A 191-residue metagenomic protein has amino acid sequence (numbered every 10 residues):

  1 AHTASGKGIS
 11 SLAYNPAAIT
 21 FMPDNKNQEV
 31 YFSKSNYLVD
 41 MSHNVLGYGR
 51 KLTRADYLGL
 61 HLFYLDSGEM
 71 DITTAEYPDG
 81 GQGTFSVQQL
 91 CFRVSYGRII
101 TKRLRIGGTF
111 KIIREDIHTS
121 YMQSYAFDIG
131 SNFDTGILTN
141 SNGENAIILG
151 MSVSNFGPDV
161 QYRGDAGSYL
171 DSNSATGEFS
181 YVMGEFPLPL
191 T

Functional and structural regions predicted by a protein language model:
A1-T20: Outer-membrane beta-barrel initiation region
H2-K7, D24, V30, S35 (+2 more regions): Outer-membrane beta-barrel porins/channels
I19, L38-V39: Short linear motifs in intrinsically disordered
